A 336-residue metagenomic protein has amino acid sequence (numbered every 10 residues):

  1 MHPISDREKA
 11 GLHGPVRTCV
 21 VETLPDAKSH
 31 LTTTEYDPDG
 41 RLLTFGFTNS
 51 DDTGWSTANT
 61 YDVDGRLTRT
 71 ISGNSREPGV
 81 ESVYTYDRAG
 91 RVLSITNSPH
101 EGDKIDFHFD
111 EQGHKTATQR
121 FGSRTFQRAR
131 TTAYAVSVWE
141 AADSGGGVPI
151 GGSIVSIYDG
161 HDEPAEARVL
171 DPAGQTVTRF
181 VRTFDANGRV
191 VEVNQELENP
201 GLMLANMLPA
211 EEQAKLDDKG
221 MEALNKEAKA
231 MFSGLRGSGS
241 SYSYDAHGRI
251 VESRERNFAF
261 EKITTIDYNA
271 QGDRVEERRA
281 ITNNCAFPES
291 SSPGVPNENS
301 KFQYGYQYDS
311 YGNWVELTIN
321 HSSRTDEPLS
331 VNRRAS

Functional and structural regions predicted by a protein language model:
M1-S336: Buried hydrophobic residues that stabilize the cores of well-folded domains
